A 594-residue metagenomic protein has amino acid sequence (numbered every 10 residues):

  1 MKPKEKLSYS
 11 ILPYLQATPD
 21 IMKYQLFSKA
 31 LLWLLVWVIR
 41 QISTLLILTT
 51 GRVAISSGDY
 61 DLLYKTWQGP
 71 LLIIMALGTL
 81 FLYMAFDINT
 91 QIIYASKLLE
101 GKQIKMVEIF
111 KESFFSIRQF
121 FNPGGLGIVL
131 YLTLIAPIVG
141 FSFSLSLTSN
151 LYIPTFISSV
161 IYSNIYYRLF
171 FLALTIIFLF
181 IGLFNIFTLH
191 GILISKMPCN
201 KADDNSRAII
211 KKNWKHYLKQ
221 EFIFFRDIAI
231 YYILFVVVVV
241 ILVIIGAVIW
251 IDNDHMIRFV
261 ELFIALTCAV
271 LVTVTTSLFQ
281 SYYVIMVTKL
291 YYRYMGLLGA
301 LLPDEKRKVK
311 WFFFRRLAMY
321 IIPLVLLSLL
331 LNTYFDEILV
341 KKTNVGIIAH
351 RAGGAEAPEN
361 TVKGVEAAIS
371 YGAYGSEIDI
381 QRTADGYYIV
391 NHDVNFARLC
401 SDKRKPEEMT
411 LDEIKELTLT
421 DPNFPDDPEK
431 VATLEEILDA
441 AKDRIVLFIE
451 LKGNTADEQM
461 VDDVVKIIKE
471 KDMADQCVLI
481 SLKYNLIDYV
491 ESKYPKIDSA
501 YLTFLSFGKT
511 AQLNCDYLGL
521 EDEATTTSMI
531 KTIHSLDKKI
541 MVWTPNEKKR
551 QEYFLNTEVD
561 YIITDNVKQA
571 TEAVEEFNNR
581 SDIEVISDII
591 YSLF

Functional and structural regions predicted by a protein language model:
M1-V345: Hydrophobic alpha-helical membrane segments
M295-F594: Phosphate-group recognition and catalysis centered on beta-loop-alpha active-site segments
